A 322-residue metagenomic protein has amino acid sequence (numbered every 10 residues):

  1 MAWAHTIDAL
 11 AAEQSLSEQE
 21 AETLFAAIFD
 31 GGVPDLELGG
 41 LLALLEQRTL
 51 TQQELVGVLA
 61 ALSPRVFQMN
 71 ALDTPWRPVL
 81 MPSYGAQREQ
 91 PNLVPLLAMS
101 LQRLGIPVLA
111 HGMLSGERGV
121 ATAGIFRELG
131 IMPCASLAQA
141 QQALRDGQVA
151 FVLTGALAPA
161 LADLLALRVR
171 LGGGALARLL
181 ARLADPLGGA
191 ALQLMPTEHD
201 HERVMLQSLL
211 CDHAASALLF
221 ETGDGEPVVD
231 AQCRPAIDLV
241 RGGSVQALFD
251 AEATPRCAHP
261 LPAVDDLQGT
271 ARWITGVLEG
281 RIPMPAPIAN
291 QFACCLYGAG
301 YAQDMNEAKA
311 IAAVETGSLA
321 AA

Functional and structural regions predicted by a protein language model:
M1-Q90, Q102-V108, R256-L261, A271-G280 (+1 more regions): Acidic, glycine/proline-rich low-complexity segments that act as flexible tails and inter-domain linkers
A9, L16, S63-L72, G112 (+3 more regions): Glycine-rich anion-binding loops and their surrounding alpha/beta cores
A27, L44, S100, I125 (+2 more regions): Residues within well-ordered alpha helices
D30, L44, L50-Q52, G119-A135 (+2 more regions): Short, structured segments at the rim of ligand-binding sites
E37, L93-L97, T122, E202 (+1 more regions): Catalytic-loop motifs flanking and including active-site residues across diverse enzymes
R48, G85-E89, S115-E117, P159 (+1 more regions): Short, small-residue-enriched loops and turns at beta-alpha junctions that line or gate enzyme active sites
W76-A143: A generic, well-ordered mixed alpha/beta core segment in the N-terminal half of proteins
